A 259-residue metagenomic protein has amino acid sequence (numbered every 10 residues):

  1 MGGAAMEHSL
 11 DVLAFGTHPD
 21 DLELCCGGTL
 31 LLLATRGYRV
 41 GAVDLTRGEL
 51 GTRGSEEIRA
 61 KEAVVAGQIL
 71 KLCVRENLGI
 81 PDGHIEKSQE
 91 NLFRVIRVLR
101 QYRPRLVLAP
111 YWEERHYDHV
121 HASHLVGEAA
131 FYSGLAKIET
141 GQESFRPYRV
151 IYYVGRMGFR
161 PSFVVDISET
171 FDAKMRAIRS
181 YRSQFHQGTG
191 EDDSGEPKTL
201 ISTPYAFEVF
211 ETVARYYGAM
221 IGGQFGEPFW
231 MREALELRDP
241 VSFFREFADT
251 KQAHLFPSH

Functional and structural regions predicted by a protein language model:
M1-Y102, S242-F247: Active-site rim/loop-helix segments in enzyme catalytic domains that contact anionic ligands
G2-L13, Q89-H259: Metal-dependent de-N-acetylase/amidase catalytic core
